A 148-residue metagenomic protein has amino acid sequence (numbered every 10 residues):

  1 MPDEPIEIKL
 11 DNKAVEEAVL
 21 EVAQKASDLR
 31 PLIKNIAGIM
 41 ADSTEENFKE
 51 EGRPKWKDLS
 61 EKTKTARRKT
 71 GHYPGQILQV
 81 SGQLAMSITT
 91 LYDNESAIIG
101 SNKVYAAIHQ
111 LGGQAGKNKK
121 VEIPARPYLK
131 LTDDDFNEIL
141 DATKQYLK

Functional and structural regions predicted by a protein language model:
M1-K148: Short, Lys/Arg-rich flexible segments
